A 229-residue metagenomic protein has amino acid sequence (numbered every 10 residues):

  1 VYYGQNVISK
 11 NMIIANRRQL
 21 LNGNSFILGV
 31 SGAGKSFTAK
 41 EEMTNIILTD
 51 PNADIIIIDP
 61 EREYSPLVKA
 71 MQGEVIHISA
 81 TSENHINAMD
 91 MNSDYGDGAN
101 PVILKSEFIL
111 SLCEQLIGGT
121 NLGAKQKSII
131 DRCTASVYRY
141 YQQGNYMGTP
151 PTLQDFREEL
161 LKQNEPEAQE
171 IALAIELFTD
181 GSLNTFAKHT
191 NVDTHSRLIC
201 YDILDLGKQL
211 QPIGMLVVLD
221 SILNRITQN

Functional and structural regions predicted by a protein language model:
V1-I13, R62-E74, I78-N229: P-loop NTPase motor domains
Y2-S79: Glycine-rich phosphate-binding loop of nucleotide-binding enzymes
